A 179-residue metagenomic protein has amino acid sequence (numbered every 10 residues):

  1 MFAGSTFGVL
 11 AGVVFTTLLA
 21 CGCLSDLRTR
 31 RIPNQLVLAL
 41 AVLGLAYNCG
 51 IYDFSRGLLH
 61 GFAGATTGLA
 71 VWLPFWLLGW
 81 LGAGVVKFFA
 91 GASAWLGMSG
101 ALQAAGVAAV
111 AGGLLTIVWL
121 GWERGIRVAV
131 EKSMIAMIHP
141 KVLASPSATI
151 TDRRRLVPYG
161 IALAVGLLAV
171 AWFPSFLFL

Functional and structural regions predicted by a protein language model:
M1-L179: A membrane-topology feature that recognizes alpha-helical transmembrane segments and their immediate juxtamembrane
